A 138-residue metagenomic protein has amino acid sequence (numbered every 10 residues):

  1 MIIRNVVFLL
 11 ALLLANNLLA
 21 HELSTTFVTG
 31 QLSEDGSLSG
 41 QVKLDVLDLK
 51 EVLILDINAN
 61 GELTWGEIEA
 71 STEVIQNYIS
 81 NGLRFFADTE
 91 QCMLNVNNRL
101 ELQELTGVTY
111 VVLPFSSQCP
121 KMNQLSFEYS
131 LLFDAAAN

Functional and structural regions predicted by a protein language model:
I2-A11: Sec-dependent signal peptide recognition, specifically the positively charged N-region followed immediately by
A11-L12, V28: Enrichment for repetitive, rod-forming helical segments
A15-N17: N-terminal signal peptide c-region/cleavage motif recognized by signal peptidases
H21-N138: N-terminal soluble domains immediately following signal/targeting peptides that reside in extracytoplasmic
